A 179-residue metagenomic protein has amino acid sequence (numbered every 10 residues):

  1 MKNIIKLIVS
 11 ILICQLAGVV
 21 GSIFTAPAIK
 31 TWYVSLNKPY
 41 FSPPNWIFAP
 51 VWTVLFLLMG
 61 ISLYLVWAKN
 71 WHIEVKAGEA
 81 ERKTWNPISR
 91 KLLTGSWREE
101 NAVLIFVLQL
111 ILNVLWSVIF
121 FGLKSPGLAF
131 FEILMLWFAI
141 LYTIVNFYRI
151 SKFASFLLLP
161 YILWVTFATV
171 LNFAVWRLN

Functional and structural regions predicted by a protein language model:
K2-I23: N-terminal signal-anchor transmembrane alpha helix
P27-Y40, R177-L178: Membrane-interface helix termini and inter-helical loops of multi-pass transporters
P43-L58, S125-L136: Membrane-interface loop-to-helix entry segments
L58-W71, L112-L123, T143-N146: Membrane-helix exit/interface motif
H72-E100: Intrinsic disorder/low-complexity segments
V118-L128, Y148-R149, W176-N179: Membrane-interface helix caps and helix-loop-helix hairpins in membrane proteins
V145-L163: Interfacial loop-to-transmembrane junctions
L157-W176: Final/C-terminal transmembrane alpha-helix of multipass membrane proteins
